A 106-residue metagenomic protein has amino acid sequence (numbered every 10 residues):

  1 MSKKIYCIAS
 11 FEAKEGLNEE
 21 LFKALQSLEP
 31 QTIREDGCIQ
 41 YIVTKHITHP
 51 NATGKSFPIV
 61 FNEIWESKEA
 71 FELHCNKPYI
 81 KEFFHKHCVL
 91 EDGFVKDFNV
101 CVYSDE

Functional and structural regions predicted by a protein language model:
S2-K3, I42-G54, F83-E106: Glycine-rich beta-strand-turn "strand-cap" elements at beta-sheet edges
I5-F11: Active-site-flanking beta-strand signature of metal-NTP-handling nucleotidyl enzymes and homologous cyclase-like
A13-N18: Short, surface-exposed ligand-recognition loops at beta-strand->loop->(often short) alpha-helix junctions that present
E20-A24: Short amphipathic alpha-helical coupling segments at ligand-binding clamshell hinges and other catalytic/signaling
S27-I39, I64-V100: An amphipathic, aromatic/His-enriched active-site/gating alpha helix that lines ligand/cofactor pockets
P30-V60: Short, glycine- and small/hydrophobic-rich beta-strand elements in well-ordered beta-sheets
